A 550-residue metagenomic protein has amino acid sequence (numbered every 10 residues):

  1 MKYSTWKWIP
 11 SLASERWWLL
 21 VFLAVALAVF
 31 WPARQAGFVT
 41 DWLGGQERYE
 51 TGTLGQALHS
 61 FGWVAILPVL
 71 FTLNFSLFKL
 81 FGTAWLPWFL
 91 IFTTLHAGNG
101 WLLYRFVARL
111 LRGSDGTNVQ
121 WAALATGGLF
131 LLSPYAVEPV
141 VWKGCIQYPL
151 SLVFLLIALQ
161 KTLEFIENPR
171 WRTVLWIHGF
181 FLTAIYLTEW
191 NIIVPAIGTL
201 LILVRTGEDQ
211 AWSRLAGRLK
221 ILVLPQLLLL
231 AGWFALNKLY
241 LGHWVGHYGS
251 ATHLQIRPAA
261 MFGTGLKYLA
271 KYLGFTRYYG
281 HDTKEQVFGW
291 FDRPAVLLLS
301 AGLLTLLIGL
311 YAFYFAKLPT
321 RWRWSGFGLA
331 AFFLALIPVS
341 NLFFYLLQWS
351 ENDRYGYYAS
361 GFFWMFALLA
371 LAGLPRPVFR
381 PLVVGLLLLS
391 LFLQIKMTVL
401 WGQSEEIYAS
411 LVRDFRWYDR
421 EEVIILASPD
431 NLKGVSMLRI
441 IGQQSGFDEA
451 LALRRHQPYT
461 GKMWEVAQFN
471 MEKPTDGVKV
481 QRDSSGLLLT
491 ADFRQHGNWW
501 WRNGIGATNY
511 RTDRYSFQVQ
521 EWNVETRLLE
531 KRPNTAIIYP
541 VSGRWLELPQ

Functional and structural regions predicted by a protein language model:
K2-T460, R494-G506, Y510-D513, W522 (+3 more regions): Polytopic membrane enzymes that build or remodel cell-surface glycoconjugates and lipids
E465-E521: Periplasmic/luminal catalytic loop of GT-C fold multi-pass membrane glycosyltransferases that transfer sugars from
